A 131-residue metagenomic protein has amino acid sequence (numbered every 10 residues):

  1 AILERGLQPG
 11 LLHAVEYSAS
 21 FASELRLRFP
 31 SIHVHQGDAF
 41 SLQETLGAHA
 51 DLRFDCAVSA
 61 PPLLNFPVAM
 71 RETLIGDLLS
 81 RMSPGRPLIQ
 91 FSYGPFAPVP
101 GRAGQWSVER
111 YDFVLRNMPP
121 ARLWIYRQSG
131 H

Functional and structural regions predicted by a protein language model:
A1-Q8: Conserved SAM-binding loop of SAM-dependent methyltransferases across substrates and taxa, primarily the Class I
S18-S20, D38: Conserved SAM/SAH-binding beta-strand->alpha-helix loop
L25-R26: Conserved SAM-binding loop
T45-C56: A short acidic, Gly/Pro-enriched loop at the edge of an enzyme's catalytic core that lines a small-molecule cofactor
F54-M70: A short SAM/SAH-binding and catalytic strip from SAM-dependent methyltransferases
E72-P84: A short glycine-rich, Lys/Arg-flanked "PGG" loop and its adjoining helix->strand segment in the class I
M82-Y93: Conserved beta-strand signature within the Rossmann-like core of class I S-adenosyl-L-methionine
F113-H131: Core SAM-dependent methyltransferase catalytic element
